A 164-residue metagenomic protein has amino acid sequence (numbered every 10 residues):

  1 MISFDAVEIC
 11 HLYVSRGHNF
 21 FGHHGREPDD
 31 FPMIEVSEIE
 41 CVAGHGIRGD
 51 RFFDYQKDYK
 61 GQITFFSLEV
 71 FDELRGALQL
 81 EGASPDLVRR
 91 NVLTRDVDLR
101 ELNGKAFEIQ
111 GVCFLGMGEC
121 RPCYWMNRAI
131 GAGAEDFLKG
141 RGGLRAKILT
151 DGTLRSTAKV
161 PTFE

Functional and structural regions predicted by a protein language model:
M1-I109, F163: Electropositive, beta-rich accessory/interaction domains or terminal extensions that provide binding surfaces
G44, E119, K159: Surface loops and adjacent helix of pleckstrin homology
R51, L102, M117, S156-A158: Short acidic, gly/pro-rich beta-turn/loop elements at beta-sheet edges and active-site/ligand-binding grooves
E69, R121, R155: Conserved active-site and cofactor/substrate-binding residues in soluble primary-metabolism enzymes
R89, T94-L149: Glycine-rich active-site loops that engage anionic ligands at enzyme catalytic sites
R145-E164: Well-ordered alpha/beta subsegment
